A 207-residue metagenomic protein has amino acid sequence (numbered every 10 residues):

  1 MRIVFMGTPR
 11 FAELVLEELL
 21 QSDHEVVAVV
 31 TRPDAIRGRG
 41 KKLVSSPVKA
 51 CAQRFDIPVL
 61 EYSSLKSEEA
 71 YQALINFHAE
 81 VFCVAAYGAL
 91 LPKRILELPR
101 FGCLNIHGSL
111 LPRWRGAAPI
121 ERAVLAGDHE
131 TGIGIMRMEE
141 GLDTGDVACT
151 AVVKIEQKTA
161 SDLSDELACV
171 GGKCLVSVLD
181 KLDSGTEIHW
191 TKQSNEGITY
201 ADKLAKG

Functional and structural regions predicted by a protein language model:
M1-R39: N-terminal Rossmann-like dinucleotide-binding module
E13, E17-Q21, Q72-I75, K93 (+1 more regions): Amphipathic, non-transmembrane alpha-helical secondary structure
S22, F55, L98-P99: Short, structured coil segments at secondary-structure junctions
E25, P58, E130: Residue-level detector of anion-binding/catalytic polar loops
R32, I36-E80: N-terminal glycine-/serine-/threonine-rich beta1-alpha1-beta2 phosphate-ribose binding loop of Rossmann-like
S63-G134, M138, T144: Alpha-helical oligomerization interface recognition
E140-G207: Active-site-proximal loop/hinge segments within enzyme catalytic domains
